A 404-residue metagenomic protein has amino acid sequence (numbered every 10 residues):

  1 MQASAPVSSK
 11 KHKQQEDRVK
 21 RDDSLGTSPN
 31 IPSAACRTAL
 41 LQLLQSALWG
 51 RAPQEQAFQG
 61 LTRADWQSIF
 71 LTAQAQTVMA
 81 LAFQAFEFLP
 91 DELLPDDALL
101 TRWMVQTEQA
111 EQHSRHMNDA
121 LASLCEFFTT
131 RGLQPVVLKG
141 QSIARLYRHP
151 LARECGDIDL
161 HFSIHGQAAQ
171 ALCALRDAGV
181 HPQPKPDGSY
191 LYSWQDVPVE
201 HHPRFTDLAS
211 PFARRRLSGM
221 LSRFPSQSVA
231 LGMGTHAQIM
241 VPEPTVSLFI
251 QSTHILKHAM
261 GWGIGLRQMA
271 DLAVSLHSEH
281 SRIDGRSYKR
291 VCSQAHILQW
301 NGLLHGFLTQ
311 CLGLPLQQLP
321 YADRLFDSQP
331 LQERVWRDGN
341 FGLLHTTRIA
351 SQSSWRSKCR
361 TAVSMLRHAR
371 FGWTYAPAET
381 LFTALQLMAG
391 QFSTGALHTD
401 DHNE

Functional and structural regions predicted by a protein language model:
Q2, V7-E16, K20-G156, F162-E404: Conserved NTP-donor binding/palm subdomain of two-metal-ion nucleotidyltransferases/polymerases, i.e., the charged
